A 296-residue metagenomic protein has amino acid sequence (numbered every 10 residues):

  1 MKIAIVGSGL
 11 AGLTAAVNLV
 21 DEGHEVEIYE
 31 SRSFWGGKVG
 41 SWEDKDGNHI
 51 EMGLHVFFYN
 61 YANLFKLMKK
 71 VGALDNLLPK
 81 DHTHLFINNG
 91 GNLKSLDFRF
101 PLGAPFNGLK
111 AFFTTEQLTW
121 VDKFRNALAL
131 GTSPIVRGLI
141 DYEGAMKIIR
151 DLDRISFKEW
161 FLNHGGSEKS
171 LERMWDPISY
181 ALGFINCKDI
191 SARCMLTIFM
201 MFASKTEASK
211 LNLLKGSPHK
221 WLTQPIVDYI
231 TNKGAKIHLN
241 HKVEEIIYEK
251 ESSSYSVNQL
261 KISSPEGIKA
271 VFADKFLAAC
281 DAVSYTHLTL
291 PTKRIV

Functional and structural regions predicted by a protein language model:
K2-E27: N-terminal Rossmann-like FAD-binding beta1-loop-alpha1 element of flavoenzymes
D21-W42: Glycine-rich FAD pyrophosphate-binding loop
V39-Y59: Glycine-rich active-site loop/strand segments that organize a redox cofactor
F65, K69, L74-M195: Mobile amphipathic helical/loop "lid" adjacent to a hydrophobic cofactor/ligand pocket
M200-S264: Helical element adjacent to the flavin cofactor pocket in flavoenzyme catalytic cores
Y255, A282-S284, L288: Long, K/E/R/D-enriched contiguous segments that form extended
V271-A282: Short hydrophobic core segments
H287, T292-V296: Single conserved hydrophobic/aromatic residue that forms the stacking wall/gate of nucleotide- or nucleobase-binding
